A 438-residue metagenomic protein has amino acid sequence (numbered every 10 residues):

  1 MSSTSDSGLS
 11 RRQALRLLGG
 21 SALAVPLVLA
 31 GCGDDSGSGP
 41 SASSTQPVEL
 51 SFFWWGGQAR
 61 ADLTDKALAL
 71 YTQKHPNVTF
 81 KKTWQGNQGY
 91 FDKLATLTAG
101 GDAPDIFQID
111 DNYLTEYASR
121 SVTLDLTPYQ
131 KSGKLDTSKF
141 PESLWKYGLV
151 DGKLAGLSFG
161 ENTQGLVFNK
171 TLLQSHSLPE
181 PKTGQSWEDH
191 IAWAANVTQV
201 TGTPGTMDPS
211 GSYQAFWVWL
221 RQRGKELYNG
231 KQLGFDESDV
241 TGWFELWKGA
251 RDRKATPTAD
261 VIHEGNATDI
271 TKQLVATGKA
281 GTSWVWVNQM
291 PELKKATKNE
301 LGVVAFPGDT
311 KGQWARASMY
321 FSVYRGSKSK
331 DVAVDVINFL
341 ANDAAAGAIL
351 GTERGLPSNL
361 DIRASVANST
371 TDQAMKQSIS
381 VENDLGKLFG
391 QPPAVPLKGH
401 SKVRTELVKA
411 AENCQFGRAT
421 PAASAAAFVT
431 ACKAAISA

Functional and structural regions predicted by a protein language model:
M1-S10, G20-A30: N-terminal secretory signal peptides
T45-G57, V78-T83, I106: Short, well-ordered beta-strand elements
L68, T72, A215, G242-D335: Extracytoplasmic/periplasmic substrate-binding proteins
L70-K139, Q174-S177, Q273-T277, T282 (+5 more regions): Extracytoplasmic "Venus flytrap"/periplasmic binding protein-like
Q73, Q130-K131, G148-Q214, K225-V261 (+5 more regions): Helix-loop-helix "hinge/cap" segment bordering the ligand-binding cleft or interdomain interface
D111-T163, G302, T370, A374 (+1 more regions): Hinge/lid segment of periplasmic solute-binding proteins
N288-P291, F321-H400, A438: Mature extracytoplasmic/periplasmic domains
I379-F428: C-terminal capping/gating helix-and-loop segments adjacent to ligand/active sites or protein-protein/ligand interfaces
